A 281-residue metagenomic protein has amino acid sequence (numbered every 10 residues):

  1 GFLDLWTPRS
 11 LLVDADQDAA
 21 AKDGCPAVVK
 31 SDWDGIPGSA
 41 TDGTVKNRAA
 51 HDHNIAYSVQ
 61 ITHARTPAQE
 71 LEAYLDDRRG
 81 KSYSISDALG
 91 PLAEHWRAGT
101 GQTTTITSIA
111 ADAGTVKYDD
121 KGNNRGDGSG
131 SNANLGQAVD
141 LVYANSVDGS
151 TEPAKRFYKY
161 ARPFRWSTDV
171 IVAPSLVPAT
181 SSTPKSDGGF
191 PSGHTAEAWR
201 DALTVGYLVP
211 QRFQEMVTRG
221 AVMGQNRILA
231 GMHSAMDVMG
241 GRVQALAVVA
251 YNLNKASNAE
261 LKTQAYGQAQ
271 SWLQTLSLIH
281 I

Functional and structural regions predicted by a protein language model:
G1-L229, Q268: Hydrophobic alpha-helical bundle signature of multipass membrane enzymes
S167, K255-K262: Short acidic alpha-helical/loop segments enriched in Asp/Glu that coordinate divalent cations
H194-A198, I228-N258: Alpha-helical transmembrane segments that form the membrane-embedded catalytic/substrate-binding core of multi-pass
A259-L276: Conserved catalytic region of serine esterases and O-acyltransferases that act on ester linkages in lipids
I279-I281: Conserved small/polar residues in nucleotide/adenosyl-binding loops
